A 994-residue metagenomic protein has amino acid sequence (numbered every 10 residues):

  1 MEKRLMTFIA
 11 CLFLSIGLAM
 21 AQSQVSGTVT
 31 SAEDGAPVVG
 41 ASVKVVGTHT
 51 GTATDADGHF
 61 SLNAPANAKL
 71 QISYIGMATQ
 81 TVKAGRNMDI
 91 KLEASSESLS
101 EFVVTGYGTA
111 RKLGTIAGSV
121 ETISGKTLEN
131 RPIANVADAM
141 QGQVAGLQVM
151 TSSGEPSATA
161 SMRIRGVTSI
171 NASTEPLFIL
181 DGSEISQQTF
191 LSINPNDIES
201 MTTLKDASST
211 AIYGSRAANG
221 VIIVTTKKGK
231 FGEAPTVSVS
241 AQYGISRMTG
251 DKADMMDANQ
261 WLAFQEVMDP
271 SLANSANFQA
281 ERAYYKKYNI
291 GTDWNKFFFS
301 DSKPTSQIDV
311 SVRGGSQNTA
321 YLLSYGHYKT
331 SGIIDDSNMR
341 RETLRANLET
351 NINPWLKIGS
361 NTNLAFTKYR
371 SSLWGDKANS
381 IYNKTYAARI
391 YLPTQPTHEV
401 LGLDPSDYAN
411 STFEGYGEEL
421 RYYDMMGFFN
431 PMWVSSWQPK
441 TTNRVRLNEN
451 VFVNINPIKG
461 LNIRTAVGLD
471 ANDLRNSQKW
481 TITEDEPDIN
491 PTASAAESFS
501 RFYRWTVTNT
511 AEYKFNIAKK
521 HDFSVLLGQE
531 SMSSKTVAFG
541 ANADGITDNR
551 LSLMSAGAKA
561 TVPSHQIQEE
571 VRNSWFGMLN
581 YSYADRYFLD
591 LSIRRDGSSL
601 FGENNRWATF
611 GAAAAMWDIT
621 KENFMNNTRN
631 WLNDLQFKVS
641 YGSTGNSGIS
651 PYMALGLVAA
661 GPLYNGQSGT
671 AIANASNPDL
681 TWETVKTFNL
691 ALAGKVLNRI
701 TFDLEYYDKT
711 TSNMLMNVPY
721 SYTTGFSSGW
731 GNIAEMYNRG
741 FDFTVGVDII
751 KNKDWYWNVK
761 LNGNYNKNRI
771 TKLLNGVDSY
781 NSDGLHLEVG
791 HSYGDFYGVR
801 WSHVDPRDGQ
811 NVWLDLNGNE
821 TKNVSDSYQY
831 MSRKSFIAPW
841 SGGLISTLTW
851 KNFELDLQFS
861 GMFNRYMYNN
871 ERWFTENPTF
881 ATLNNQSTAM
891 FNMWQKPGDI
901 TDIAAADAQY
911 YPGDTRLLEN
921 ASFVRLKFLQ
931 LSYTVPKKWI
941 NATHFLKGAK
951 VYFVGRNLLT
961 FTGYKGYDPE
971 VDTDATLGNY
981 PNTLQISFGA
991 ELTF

Functional and structural regions predicted by a protein language model:
M1-L12, I16-R345, E349-A365, W374 (+4 more regions): Short, small/polar-rich motifs associated with maturation and membrane association, primarily at protein termini
L128-N130, T174-E175, S275, S306 (+10 more regions): Extracellular/periplasmic, surface-exposed regions of secreted and cell-surface proteins
A137-Q143, W730-Y737, V777-G798, R833-G843 (+3 more regions): C-terminal extracellular loops and terminal segments of Gram-negative outer membrane beta-barrel proteins
S238-N289, I381, G731, I750-F836 (+1 more regions): Conserved small-residue
S246, A283-Y284, P487, S598 (+2 more regions): Extracytoplasmic gating/loop element in the C-terminal half of outer-membrane beta-barrel translocons and assembly
S271-T292, T305-D309, A378-M432, W437: Acidic, glycine-rich flexible loop segments
Y369-L392, D754, L773-V777, G963: Low-complexity intrinsically disordered tracts that form flexible linkers/tails across taxa
F836-Y868: Glycine-rich, aromatic-lined ligand/substrate-binding cores of catalytic and carbohydrate-binding domains
